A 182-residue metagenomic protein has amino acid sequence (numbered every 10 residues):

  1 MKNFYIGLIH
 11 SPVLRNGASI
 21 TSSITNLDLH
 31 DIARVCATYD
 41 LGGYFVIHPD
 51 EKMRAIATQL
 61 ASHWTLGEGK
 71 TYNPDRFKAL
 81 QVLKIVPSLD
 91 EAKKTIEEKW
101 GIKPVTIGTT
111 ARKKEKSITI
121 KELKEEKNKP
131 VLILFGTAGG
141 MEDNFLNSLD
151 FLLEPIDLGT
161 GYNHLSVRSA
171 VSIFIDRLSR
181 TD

Functional and structural regions predicted by a protein language model:
M1-T110, S172-R180: RNA substrate-binding interface of SAM-dependent RNA methyltransferases
P12-L14, K52, K114, G139 (+1 more regions): Surface-exposed, flexible loop/turn segments at secondary-structure boundaries
L41, K103, K129, L149-D150: Short, well-ordered alpha-helix to beta-strand connector turns
I56-L60, I120, L165-V167: Short secondary-structure transition/capping segments
L89-K94, K114-E115, G159-Y162: A short acidic, often aromatic-flanked loop/helix-cap motif at beta-alpha or helix-coil junctions that lines enzyme
G108-F145, P155: Long, charge-patterned amphipathic alpha-helical coiled-coil/hairpin "stalk" segments used as oligomerization
M141-D182: Structured adenosyl-cofactor binding patch, chiefly the S-adenosyl-L-methionine
